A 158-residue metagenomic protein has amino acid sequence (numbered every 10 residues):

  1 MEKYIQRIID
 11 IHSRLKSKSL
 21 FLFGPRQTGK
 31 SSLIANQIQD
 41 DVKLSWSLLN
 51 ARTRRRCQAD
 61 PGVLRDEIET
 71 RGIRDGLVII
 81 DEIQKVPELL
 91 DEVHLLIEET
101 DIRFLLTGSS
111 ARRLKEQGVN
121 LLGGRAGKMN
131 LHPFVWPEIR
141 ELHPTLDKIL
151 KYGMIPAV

Functional and structural regions predicted by a protein language model:
M1-V158: Phosphate-binding site recognition
